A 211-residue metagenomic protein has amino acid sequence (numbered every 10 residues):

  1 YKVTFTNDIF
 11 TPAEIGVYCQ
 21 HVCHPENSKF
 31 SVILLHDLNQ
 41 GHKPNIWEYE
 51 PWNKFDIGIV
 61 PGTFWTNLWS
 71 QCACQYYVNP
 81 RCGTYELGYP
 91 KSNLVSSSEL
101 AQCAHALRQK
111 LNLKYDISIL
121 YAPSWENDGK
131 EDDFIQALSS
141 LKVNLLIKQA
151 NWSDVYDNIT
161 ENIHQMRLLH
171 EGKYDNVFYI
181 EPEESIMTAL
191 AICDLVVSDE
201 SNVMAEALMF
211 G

Functional and structural regions predicted by a protein language model:
Y1-E99: Active-site and donor-binding regions of nucleotide-sugar-utilizing enzymes
Y1-N7, L141-L145, Y174-D175: A generic structural motif
G16-C23, S31, S97-L107, T160-N162 (+1 more regions): Short, surface-exposed amphipathic charged segments that create phosphate/polyanion-binding patches used for binding
N27-L35, E183-G211: A donor-sugar binding/catalytic signature common to diverse glycosyltransferases and related nucleotide-sugar
E48, F134, S185-I186: Acidic, amphipathic alpha-helical patches
L68-W69, K130, E206: Phosphate- and divalent-cation-binding pockets in alpha/beta enzyme and binding domains that engage nucleotide-derived
P80, L87-L168: Conserved catalytic-core segment of nucleotide-activated headgroup transferases in glycan assembly
T160-P182: Nucleotide-activated donor-binding/catalytic signature segment of Leloir-type glycosyltransferases, i.e., the conserved
